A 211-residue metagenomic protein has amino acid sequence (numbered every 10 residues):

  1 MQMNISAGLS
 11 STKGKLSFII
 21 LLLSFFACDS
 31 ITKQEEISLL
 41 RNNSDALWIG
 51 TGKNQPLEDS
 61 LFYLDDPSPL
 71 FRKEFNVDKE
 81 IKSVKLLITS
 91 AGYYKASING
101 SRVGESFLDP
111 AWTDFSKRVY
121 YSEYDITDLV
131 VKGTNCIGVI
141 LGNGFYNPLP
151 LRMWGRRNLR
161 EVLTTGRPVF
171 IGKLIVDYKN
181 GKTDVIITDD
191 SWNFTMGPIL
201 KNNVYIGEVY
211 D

Functional and structural regions predicted by a protein language model:
M1-T12: N-terminal secretory signal peptides that target proteins for export/translocation
Q2-N4, E35-S38, D125-I126, Y210-D211: Poly-acidic low-complexity segments
M3-I5, I19-I20, I31: Short hydrophobic transmembrane-like helices used for membrane targeting/insertion
S17-F25: Bacterial N-terminal signal peptides
K33-N76, K82: Extracellular/secretory pathway-exposed regions associated with glycan biology
L61, D66-D211: Accessory beta-strand-rich segments of carbohydrate-active enzymes
